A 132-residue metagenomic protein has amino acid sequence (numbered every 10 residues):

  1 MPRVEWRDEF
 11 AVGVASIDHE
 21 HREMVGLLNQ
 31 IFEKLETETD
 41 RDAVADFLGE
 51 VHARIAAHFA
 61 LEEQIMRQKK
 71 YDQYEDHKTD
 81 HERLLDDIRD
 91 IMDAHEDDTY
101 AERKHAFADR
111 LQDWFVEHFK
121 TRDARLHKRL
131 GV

Functional and structural regions predicted by a protein language model:
M1-V132: Small-residue-biased structural context
